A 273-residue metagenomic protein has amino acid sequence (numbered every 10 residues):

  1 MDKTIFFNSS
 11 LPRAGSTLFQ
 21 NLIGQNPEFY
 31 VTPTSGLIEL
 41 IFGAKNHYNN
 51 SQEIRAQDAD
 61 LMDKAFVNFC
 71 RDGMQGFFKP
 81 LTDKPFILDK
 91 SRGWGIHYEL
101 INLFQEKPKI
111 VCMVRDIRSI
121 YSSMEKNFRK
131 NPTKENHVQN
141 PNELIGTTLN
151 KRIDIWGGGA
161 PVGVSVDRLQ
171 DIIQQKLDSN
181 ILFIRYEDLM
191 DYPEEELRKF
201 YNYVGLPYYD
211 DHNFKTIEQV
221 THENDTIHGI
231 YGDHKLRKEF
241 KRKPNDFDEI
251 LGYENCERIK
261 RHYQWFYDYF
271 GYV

Functional and structural regions predicted by a protein language model:
M1-F6, N150, W156-G158, V166 (+2 more regions): PAPS-dependent sulfotransferases, especially Golgi type II membrane carbohydrate sulfotransferases
M1-M74, L81: PAPS-dependent sulfotransferase catalytic core
Q20, Q75, Y98, L197 (+2 more regions): Generic structural marker for isolated residues within well-ordered, non-membrane alpha-helices of soluble domains
V31-P33, L88, C112: Hydrophobic residues in well-ordered beta-strands that form the structural core
L37-E39, R118-Y121, K215-I217: Short gly/pro/ser/thr-enriched loop/turn and capping motifs at secondary-structure boundaries
L37-G43, L189, W265, Y269-V273: C-terminal/domain-terminus segments
C70, M74-H97: Glycine-rich phosphate-binding loop used to anchor ATP phosphates in small-molecule kinases, encompassing both
P85, R92-D211, E223-H234: PAPS-dependent sulfotransferase catalytic domain
